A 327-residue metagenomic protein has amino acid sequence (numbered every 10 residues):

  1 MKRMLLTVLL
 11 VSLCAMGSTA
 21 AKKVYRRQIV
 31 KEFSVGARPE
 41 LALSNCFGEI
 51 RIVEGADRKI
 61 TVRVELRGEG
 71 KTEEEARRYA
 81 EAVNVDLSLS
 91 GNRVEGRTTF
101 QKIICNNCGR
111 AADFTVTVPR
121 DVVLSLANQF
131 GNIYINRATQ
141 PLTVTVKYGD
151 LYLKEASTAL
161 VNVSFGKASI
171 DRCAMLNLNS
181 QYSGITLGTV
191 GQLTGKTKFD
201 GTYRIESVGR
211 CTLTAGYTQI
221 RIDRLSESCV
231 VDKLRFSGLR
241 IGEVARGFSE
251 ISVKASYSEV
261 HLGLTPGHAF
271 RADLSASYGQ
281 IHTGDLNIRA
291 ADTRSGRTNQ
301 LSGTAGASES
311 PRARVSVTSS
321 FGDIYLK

Functional and structural regions predicted by a protein language model:
M1-K327: Intrinsically disordered, low-complexity terminal regions
